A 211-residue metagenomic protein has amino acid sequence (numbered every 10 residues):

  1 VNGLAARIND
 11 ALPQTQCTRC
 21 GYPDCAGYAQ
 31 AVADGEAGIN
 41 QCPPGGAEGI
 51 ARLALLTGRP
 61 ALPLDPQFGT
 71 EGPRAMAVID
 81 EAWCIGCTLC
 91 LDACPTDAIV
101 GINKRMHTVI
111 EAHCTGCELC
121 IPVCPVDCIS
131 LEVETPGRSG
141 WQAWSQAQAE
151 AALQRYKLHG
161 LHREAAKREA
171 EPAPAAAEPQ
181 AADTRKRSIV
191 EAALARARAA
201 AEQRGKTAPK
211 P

Functional and structural regions predicted by a protein language model:
V1, G21-Y22, C42, G46 (+2 more regions): Generic structural signal for well-ordered, non-membrane alpha-helical segments in soluble metabolic enzymes
L4-Q14, E36-P44, P63-D92, D97-L119 (+1 more regions): Ferredoxin-like iron-sulfur electron-transfer modules
R7-N9, Y22-T57, S130-E134: Iron-sulfur (Fe-S) cluster-binding segments and ferredoxin-like electron-carrier domains, especially [2Fe-2S]
L12, A33, T57-A61, R198-A201: Structural signal for hydrophobic packing residues in well-ordered secondary-structure cores of soluble enzyme domains
C20-P23, P66-Q67, K206-P209: Short coil/turn segments at secondary-structure boundaries
P23-A26, A31, E48, C90-T96 (+3 more regions): Secreted/processed peptides and extracellular or luminal domains of membrane proteins
G72, H113-P211: Flanking helices and flexible, charged tails adjoining ferredoxin-like Fe-S electron-transfer domains in multi-subunit
